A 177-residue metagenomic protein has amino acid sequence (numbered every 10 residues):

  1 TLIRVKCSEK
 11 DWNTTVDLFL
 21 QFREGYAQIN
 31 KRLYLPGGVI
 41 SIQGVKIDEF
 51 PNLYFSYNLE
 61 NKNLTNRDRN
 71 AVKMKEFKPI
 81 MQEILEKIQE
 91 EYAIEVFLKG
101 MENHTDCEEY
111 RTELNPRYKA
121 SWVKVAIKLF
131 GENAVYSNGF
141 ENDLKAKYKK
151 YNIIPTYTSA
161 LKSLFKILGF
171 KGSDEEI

Functional and structural regions predicted by a protein language model:
T1-I177: N-terminal assembly/transducer modules of large multi-domain enzymes, emphasizing dimerization/partner-binding
